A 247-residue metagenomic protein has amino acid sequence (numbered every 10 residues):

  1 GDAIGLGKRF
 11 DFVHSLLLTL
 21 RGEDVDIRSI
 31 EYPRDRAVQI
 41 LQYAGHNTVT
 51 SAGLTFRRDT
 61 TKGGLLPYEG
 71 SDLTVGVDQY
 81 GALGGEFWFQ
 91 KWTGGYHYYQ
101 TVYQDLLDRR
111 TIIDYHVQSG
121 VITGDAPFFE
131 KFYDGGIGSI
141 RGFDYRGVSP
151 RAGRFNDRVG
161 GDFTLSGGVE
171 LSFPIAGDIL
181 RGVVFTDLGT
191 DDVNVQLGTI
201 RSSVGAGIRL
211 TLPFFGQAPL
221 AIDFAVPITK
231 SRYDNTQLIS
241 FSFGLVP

Functional and structural regions predicted by a protein language model:
A3: Phosphate/diphosphate-binding loops
R9-S15: Mature, solvent-exposed C-terminal subdomains and processed small-chain segments of exported/organellar
T19-I179, V184-L188, D192-N194, T199 (+2 more regions): C-terminal outer-membrane beta-barrel translocator/porin domains of Gram-negative envelope proteins and their
V204-P247: In a subset of proteins, long, contiguous C-terminal domains/tails are tracked
